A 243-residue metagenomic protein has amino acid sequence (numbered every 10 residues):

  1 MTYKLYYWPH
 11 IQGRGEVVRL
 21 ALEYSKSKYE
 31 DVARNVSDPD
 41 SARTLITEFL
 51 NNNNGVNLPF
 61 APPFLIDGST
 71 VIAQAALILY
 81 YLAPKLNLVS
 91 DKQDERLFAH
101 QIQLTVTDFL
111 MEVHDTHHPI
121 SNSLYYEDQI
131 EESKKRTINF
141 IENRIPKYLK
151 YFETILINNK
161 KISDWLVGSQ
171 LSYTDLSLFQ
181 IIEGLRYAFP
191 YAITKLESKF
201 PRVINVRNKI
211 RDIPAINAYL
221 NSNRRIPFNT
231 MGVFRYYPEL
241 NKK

Functional and structural regions predicted by a protein language model:
M1-R136, Y237-L240: GST-like domain detector, emphasizing the conserved glutathione-binding G-site in the N-terminal thioredoxin-like
T2, I216-K243: C-terminal helix/juxtamembrane-tail motif
K4-Y6, I193-T194, A218: Short, contiguous strand/loop micro-motifs
G13-V17, R202, A215: Conserved alpha-helical elements of sugar-nucleotide-dependent glycosyltransferases
K26-S27, A83, N87, K150 (+3 more regions): Short amphipathic alpha-helices and their capping/turn residues within compact interaction modules
V36-S37, L171, R225: Positions that flank functional sites
D94, Q101-D212: GST-like fold's C-terminal all-alpha helical module
